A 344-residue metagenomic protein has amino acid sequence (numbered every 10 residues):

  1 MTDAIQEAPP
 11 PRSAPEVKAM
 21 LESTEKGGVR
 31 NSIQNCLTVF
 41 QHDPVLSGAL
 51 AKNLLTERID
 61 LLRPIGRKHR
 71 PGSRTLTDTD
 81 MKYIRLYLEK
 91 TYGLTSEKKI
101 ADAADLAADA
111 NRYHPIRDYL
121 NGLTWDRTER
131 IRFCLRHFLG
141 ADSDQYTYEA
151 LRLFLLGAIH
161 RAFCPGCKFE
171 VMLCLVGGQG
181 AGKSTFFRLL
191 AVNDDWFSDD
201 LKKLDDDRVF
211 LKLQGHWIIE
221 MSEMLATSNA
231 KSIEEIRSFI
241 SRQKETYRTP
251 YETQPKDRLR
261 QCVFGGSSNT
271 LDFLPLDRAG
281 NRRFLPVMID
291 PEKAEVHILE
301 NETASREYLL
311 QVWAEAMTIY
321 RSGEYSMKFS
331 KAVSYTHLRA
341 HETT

Functional and structural regions predicted by a protein language model:
M1-F133, Q145, E149: N-terminal nucleic-acid engagement/recognition segments and initiation subdomains in replication, restriction
A104-Q214, I218: P-loop NTPase catalytic core of nucleic-acid-dependent motor ATPases
V209-Q214, T249-S267: AAA+/SF3 P-loop NTPase mechanochemical coupling elements
I218-I240, L276-G280: Conserved AAA+/SF3 P-loop NTPase catalytic/coupling segment centered on the Walker-B
L225-A226, N269-F273, D290-A294: Conserved nucleotide-binding/hydrolysis micro-motifs of P-loop NTPases
E234-T253: Conserved catalytic/switch belt of AAA+ P-loop NTPases
L276-K293: A short helix-turn-beta junction within AAA+ P-loop NTPase domains corresponding to the substrate/partner-engaging
H337-T344: Single conserved hydrophobic/aromatic residue that forms the stacking wall/gate of nucleotide- or nucleobase-binding
